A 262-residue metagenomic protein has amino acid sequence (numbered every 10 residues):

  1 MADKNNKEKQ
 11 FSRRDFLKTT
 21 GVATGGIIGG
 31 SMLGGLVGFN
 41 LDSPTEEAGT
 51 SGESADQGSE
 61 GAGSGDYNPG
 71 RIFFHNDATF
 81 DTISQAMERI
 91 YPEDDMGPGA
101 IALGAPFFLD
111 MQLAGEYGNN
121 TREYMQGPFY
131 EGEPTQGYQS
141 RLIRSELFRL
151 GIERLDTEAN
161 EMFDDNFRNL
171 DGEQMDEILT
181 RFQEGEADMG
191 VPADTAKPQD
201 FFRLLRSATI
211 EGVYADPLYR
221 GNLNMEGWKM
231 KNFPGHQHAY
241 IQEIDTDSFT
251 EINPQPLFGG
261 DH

Functional and structural regions predicted by a protein language model:
M1-F11, D15: N-terminal secretory signal peptides
A2-K4, D66-R71, A78-Q85, R89 (+1 more regions): Mature-region segments of soluble proteins
R13-R14, K18, R206: Basic side chains
F16-G38, D171: N-terminal export signals
N40-A55: Ser/Thr/Pro/Gly-rich low-complexity linker/stalk segments immediately outside membranes or between
S54-P69: N-terminal low-complexity, Pro/Thr/Ser-rich intrinsically disordered segments that act as propeptides or flexible
